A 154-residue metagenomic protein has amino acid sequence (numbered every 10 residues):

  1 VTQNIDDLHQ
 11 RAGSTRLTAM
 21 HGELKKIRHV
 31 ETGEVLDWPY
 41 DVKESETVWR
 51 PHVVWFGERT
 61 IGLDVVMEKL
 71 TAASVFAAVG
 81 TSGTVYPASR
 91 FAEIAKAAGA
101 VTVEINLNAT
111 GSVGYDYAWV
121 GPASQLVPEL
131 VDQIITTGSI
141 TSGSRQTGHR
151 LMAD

Functional and structural regions predicted by a protein language model:
V1-D154: Conserved catalytic alpha/beta core of Sir2/sirtuin-type deacylases, generalized to analogous enzyme cores that bind
